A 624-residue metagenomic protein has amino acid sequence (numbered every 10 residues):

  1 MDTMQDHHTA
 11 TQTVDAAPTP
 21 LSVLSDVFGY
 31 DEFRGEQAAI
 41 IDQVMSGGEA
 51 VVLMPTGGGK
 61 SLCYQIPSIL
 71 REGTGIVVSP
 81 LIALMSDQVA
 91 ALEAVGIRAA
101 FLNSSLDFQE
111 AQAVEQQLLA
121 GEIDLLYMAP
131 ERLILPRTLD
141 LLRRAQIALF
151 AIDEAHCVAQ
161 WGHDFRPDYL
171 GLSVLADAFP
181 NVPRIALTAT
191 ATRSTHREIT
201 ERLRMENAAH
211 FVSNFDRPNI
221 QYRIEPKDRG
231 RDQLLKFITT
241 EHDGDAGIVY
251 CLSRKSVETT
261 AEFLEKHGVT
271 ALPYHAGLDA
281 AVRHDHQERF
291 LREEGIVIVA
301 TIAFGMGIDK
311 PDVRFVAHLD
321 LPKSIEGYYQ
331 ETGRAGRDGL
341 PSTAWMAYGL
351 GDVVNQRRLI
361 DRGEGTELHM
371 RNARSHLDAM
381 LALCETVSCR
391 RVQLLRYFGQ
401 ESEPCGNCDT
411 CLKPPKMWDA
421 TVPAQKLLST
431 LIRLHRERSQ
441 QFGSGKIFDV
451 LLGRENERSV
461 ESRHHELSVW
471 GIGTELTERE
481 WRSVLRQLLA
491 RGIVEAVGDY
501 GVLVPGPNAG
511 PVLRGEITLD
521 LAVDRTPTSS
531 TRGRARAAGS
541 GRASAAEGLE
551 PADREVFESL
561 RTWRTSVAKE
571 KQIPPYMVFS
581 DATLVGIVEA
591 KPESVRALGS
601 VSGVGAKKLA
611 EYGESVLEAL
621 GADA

Functional and structural regions predicted by a protein language model:
M1-V23, A373-R374, E401-A624: Accessory DNA-binding and partner-docking regions appended to nucleic-acid-acting proteins, especially the terminal
D6-V27, D31-G35, A39-V51, P55-S61 (+5 more regions): Helicase motor core with emphasis on the C-terminal RecA-like subdomain
V44, I238, F290, C384 (+2 more regions): Short helix-to-turn junction characteristic of helix-turn-helix DNA-binding domains, especially the helix
F315-D320, C384, P423, S483: Eukaryotic partner-binding/assembly regions in large regulatory complexes
L368-F398: Short, charged low-complexity linear segments at domain edges
